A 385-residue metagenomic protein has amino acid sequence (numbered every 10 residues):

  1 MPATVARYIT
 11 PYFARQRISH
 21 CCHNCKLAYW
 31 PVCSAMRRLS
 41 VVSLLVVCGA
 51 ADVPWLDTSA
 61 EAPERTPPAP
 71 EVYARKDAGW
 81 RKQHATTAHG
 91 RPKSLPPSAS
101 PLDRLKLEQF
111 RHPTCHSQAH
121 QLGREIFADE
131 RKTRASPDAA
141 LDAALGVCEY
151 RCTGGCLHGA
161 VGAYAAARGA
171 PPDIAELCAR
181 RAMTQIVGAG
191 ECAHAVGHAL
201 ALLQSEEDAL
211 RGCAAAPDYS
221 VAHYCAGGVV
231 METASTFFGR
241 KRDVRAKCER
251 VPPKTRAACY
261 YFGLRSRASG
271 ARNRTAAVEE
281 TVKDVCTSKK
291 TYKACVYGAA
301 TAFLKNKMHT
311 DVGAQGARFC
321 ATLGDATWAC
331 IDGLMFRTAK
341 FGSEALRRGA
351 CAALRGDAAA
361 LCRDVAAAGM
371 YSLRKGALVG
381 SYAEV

Functional and structural regions predicted by a protein language model:
Y8, Y12, Q16, H20-H23 (+1 more regions): Low-complexity, intrinsically disordered or signal/transmembrane-proximal segments
Q16, L45-V46: Short, linear, compositionally biased motifs with a strong N-terminal bias
C21-C25, C33, C48: Cysteine-centered motifs
R37-S43: Sec-dependent signal peptide recognition, specifically the positively charged N-region followed immediately by
V46-P54: N-terminal signal peptide
V53-V385: Non-catalytic tandem-repeat scaffold regions and their flanking low-complexity/translocation tails
